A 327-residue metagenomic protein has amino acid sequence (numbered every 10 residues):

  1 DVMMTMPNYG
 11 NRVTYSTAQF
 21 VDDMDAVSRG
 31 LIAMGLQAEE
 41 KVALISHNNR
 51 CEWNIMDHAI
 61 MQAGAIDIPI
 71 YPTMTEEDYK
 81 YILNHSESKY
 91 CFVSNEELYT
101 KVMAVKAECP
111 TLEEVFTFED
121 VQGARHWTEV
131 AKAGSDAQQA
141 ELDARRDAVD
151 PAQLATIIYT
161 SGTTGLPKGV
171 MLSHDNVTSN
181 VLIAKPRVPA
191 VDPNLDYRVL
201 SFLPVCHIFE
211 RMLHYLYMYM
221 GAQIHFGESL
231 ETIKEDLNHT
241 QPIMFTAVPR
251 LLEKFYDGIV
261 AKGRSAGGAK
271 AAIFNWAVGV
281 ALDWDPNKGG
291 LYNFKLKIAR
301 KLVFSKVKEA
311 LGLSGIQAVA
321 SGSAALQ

Functional and structural regions predicted by a protein language model:
M3-H58, T75-K80, T128-G134: Conserved AMP-binding/adenylate-forming core of the ANL superfamily
V13-A18, A155-V181: Conserved AMP-binding A3 loop
V21-A26, P151, V170-V191, S305: Conserved structural elements of the adenylate-forming
R29, M34, Q62-K132: Structural core segment of the AMP-binding/adenylate-forming
E40, H47-I68, P72-E76, N84-Y90 (+2 more regions): A short helix-loop-beta submotif of the ANL/AMP-binding
S46-R50, Y71, F202-H207, S323-A325: Conserved AMP-binding
T117, S135-Y159, L166, V191-R198: Conserved pre-ATP/AMP-binding loop-to-beta segment of ANL
T178-R198, V205-F304, G315: Conserved AMP-binding/adenylation subdomain of ANL enzymes
